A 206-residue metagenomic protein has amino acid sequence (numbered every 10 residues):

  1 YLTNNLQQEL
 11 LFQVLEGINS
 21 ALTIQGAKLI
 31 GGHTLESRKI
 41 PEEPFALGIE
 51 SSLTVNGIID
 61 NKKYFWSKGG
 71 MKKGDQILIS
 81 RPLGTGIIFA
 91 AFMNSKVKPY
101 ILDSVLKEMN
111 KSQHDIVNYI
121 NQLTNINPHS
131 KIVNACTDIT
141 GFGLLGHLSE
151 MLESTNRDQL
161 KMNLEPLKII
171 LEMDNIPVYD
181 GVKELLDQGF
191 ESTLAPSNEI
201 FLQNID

Functional and structural regions predicted by a protein language model:
Y1-T3: Short beta-strand-loop/turn "lid" adjacent to the catalytic site in phosphate-handling enzymes
N5-K28, L35-S51, K62, Q122 (+1 more regions): Glycine-/charge-enriched secondary-structure boundary and capping motifs
H33-T34, V55: A cross-domain feature marking catalytic cores of carbohydrate-active enzymes and several ubiquitous metabolic/repair
S52-W66, Y100-L123: Active-site glycine-rich loop that binds ribose-phosphate moieties when present
G57-L83: Acidic/histidine-enriched ion/cofactor-binding microenvironments in catalytic or ligand-binding pockets
G69, S80-R81, V105-M109, N134-T140 (+1 more regions): Glycine- and other small-residue-rich loops at beta-strand/loop junctions that grip anionic moieties
G84-A91: Short, Lys/Arg- and Gly-enriched loop/turn segments at beta-strand edges
M93-P99: Gly-rich Lys/Arg/Thr-decorated short loops/hinges at beta-loop-alpha junctions or inter-strand turns that position
